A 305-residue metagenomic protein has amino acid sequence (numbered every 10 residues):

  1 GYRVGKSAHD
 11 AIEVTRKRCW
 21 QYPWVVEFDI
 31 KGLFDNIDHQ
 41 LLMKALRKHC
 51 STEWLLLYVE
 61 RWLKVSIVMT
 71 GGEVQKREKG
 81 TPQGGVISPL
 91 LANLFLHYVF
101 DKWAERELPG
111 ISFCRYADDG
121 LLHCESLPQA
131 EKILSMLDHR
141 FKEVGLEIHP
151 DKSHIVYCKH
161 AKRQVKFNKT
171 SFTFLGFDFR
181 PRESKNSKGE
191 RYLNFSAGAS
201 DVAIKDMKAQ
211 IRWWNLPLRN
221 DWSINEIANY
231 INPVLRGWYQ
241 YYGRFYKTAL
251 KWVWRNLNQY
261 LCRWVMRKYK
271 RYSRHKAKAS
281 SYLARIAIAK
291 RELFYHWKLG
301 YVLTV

Functional and structural regions predicted by a protein language model:
G1-K159, S171: Conserved polymerase palm-domain catalytic core
A8, N220, I224, Y246-L250: Residue-level recognition of alpha-helical structural elements
W24, D38-Q40, G72-Q75, Y116 (+4 more regions): Short acidic (Asp/Glu) and glycine-rich catalytic loops that position anionic groups and cofactors
K64, V144-R219: A conserved non-catalytic segment of reverse transcriptases and RNA-directed RNA polymerases corresponding to the late
E105, Y157-V165, H296, G300-T304: Flexible, glycine/threonine-enriched loop-and-boundary segments that flank and lead into catalytic domains of large
Y116, S153-A161, I231-V234, W252-N258 (+1 more regions): A glycine-rich phosphate-binding loop feature that marks nucleotide/adenosyl-phosphate handling sites
I227-Y272: Non-catalytic, peripheral interaction segments enriched in hydrophobic/basic residues
N256, Y260, V265, Y269-V305: Extended C-terminal regions of large enzymes
